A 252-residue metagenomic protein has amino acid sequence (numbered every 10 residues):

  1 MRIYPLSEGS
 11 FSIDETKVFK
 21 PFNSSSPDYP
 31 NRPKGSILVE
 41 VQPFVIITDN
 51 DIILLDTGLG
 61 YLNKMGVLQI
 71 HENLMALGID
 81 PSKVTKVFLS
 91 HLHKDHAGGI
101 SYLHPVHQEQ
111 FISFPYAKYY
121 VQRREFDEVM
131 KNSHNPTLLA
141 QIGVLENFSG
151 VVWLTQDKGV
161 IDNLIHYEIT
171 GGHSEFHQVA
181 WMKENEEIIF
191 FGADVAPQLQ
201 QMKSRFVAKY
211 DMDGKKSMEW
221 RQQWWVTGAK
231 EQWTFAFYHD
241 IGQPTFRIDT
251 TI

Functional and structural regions predicted by a protein language model:
M1-N50, Q223, T250: Zn-dependent metallo-beta-lactamase
R2-E8, P43-I47, I53, Q156-N185: Core dinuclear metal-dependent hydrolase active-site scaffold
Y29-K34, H107-Q108, Y167-E168: Short, P/G- and charge-enriched loop/turn segments at secondary-structure junctions
I53-L55, F88, Y119, I189-F191: Residue-level marker for buried hydrophobic side chains located in beta-strands that build the well-ordered beta-sheet
L59, V144, G159, I169 (+1 more regions): Metallo-beta-lactamase
G66-Y120: Active-site metal-binding motif and surrounding structural segment of the metallo-beta-lactamase
M75, S113-I169, K216-W233: Metallo-beta-lactamase
F88-H96, H173, H177, H239: Histidine-centered divalent metal-coordination motifs
